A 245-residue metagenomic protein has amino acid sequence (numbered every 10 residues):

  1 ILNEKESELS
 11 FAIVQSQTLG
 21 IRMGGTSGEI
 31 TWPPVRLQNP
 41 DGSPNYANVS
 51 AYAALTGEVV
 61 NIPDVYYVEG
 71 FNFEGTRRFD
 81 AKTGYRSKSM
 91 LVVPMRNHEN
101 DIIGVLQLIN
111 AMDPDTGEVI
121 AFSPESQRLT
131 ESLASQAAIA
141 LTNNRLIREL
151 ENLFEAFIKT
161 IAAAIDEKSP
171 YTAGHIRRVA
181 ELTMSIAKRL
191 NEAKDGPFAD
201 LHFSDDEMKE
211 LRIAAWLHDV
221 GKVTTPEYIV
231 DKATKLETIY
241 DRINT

Functional and structural regions predicted by a protein language model:
I1-P44, Y67-V68, L106, L236-N244: GAF sensory/regulatory domain recognition with acknowledged cross-activation on helical regulatory dimers
L37, G42, E58, T116-P124 (+3 more regions): Metal-dependent catalytic cores of enzymes that make or break cyclic nucleotides and related phosphoester linkages
Y46-S50, V59, P63-S89, A111-I120: Signal-transducing coupling segments at domain and membrane junctions
S50-A53, N61, T83, N97 (+3 more regions): Catalytic cores of nucleotide-enabled group-transfer and carboxylate-activating enzymes in metabolic and assembly-line
L55-V59, V105-L106, R128-L150, A164 (+2 more regions): Signal-transmission/dimerization alpha-helices at domain junctions
K88-N97, G104: A short, aliphatic-rich beta-strand micro-motif
R96-I102, A111-P114: Flexible loop/coil segments at beta-strand boundaries within sensory signal-transduction domains
D101, T116-T142, K209: Amphipathic alpha-helical "output/dimerization" segments
